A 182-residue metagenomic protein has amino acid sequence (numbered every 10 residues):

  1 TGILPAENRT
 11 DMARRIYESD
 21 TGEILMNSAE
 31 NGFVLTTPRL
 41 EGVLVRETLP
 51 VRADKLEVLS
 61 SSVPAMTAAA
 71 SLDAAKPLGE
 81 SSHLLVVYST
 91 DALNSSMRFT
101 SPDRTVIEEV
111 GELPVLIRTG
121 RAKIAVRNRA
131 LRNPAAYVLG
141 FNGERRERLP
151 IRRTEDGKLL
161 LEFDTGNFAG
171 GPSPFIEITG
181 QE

Functional and structural regions predicted by a protein language model:
T1-V138, T154, L160-E162: Long, low-hydrophobicity ectodomains and other hydrophilic envelope-associated domains
R129-A130, N142, Q181: Surface-exposed loop/turn and intrinsically disordered segments
G143-I151: Surface-exposed loop/edge segments in extracytoplasmic proteins
G157-E182: C-terminal beta-strand-rich structural cap/linker in extracellular carbohydrate-active enzymes
